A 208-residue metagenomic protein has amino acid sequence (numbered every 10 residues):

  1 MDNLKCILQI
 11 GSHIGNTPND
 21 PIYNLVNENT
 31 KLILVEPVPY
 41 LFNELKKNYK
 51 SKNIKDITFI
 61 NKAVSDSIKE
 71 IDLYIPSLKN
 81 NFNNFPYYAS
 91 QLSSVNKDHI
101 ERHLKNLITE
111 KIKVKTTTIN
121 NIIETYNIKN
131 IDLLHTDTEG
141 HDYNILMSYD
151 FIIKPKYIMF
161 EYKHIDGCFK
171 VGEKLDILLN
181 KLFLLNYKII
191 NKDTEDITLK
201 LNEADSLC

Functional and structural regions predicted by a protein language model:
M1-C208: Phosphate/nucleotide-binding beta-alpha loop and adjacent structural elements of enzyme active sites
